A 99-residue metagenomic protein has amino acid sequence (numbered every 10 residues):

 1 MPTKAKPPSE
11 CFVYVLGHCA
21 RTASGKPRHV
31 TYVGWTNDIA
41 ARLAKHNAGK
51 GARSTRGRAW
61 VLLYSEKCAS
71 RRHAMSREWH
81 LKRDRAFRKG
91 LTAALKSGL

Functional and structural regions predicted by a protein language model:
M1-V61, S65-F87, A93-L99: GIY-YIG nuclease catalytic motif and its immediate N-terminal context
